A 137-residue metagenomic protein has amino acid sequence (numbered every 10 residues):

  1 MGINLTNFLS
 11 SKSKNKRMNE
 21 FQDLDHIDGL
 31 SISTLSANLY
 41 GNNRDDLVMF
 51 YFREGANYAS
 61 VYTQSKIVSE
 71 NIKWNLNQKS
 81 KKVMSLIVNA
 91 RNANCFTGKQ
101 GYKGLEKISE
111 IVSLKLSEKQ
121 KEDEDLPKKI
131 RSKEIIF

Functional and structural regions predicted by a protein language model:
G2-Y62: N-terminal amphipathic/basic leader segments beginning at the initiator methionine
R44, T63-I67, K99-K107: Conserved active-site and cofactor/substrate-binding residues in soluble primary-metabolism enzymes
F52-E54, N75-L76, N89-N92: Fold-independent oxyanion-binding glycine-rich loops and adjacent beta-strand/coil segments at enzyme active sites
N57-S80: Glycine-rich oxoanion-binding loops at beta->alpha junctions
A90-E122: Alpha-helical support elements that line or immediately flank enzyme active sites and cofactor-binding pockets
K119-E134: Flexible, glycine/charged-enriched surface loops at secondary-structure junctions
